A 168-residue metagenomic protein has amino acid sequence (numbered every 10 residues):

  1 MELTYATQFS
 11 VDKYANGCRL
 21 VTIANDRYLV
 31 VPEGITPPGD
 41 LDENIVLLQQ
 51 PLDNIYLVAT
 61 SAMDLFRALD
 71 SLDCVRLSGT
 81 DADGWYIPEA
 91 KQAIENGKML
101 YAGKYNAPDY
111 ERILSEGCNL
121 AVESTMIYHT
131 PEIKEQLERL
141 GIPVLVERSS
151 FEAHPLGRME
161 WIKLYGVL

Functional and structural regions predicted by a protein language model:
M1-D12: N-terminal low-complexity, Pro/Thr/Ser-rich intrinsically disordered segments that act as propeptides or flexible
Q8, C18-L20, K134: Short, acidic/polar N-cap/turn motifs at the starts of alpha helices
G17-I23, Y28-E116, L120-I127: A short, structured surface patch at a secondary-structure boundary
K98, E111-L168: Extracytoplasmic substrate-binding proteins
